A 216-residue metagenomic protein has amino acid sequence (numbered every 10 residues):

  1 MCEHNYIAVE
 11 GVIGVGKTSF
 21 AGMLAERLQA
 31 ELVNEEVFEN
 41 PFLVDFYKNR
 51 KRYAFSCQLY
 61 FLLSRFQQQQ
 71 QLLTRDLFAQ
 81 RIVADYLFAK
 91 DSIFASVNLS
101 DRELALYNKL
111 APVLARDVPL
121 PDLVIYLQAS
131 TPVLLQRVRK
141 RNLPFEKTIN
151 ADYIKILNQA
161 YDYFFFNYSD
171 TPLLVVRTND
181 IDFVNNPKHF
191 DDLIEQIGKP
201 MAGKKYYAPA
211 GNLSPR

Functional and structural regions predicted by a protein language model:
V9: Hydrophobic anchor at the beta1->P-loop junction of P-loop NTPases
V12: P-loop (Walker A) phosphate-binding loop of NTP-binding proteins
K17: Conserved lysine of the Walker
F20-A21, A25: Post-Walker A alpha-helix
E26-S64: Conserved substrate/cofactor phosphate-moiety recognition/catalytic segment in nucleotide-dependent phosphotransferases
Y53-P119: Glycine-rich phosphate-binding loop used to anchor ATP phosphates in small-molecule kinases, encompassing both
D91-D162: A glycine- and Lys/Arg-enriched "phosphate-lid" helix/loop adjacent to the NTP-binding pocket of small-molecule kinases
R139-T148, K155-R216: NTP-dependent small-molecule kinase module
